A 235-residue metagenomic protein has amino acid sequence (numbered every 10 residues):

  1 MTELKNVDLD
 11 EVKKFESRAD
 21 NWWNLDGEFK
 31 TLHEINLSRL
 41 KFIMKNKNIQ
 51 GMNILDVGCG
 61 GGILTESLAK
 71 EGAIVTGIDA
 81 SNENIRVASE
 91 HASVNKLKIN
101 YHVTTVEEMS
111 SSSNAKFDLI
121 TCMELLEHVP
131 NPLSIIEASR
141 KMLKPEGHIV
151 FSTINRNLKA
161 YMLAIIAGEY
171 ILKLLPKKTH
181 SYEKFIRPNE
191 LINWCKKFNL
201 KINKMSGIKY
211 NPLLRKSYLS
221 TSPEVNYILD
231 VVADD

Functional and structural regions predicted by a protein language model:
M1-W23: N-terminal, positively charged/glycine-rich alpha-helical extensions of SAM-dependent methyltransferases
V7, I35-R39, N131, E183-R187 (+1 more regions): Soluble or luminal CAZymes and related metallo-dependent hydrolases
N24-I43: Conserved SAM-binding loop and adjacent beta-strand
L32, N95, Y101, I171 (+1 more regions): A C-terminal cap/extension of S-adenosyl-L-methionine-dependent methyltransferases that defines the acceptor-substrate
L40-K47, M52-Y161, P188, L229-A233: Conserved SAM-binding loop
Y161-Y170: Short, flexible, mixed-charge acidic loops at enzyme active sites
K173-E190: Acceptor-substrate binding/catalytic loop of class I
